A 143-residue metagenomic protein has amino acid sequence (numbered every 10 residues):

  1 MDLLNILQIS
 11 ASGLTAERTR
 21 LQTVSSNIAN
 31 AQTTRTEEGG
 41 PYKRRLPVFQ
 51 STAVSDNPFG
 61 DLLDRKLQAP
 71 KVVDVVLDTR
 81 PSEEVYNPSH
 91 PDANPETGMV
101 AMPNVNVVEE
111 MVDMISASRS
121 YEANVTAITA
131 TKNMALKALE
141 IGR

Functional and structural regions predicted by a protein language model:
M1-R143: Amphipathic alpha-helical polymerization modules
